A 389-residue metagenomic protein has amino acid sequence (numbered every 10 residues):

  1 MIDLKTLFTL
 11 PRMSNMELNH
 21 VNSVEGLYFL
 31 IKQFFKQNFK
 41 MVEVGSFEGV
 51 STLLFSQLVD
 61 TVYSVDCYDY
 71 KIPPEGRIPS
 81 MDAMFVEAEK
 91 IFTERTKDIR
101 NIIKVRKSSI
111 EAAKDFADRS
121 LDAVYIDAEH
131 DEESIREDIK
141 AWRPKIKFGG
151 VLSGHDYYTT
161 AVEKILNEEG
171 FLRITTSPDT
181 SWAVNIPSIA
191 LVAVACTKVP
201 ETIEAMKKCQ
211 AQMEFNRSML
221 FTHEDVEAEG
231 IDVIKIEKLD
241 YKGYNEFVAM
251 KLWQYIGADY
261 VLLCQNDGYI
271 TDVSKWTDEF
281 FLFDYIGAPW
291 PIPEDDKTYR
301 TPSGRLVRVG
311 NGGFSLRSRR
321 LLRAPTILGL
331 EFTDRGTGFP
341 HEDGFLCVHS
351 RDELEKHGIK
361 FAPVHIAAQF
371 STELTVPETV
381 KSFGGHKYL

Functional and structural regions predicted by a protein language model:
M1-F35: Class I SAM-dependent methyltransferase Rossmann-like catalytic core, especially the SAM/SAH-binding loop
E25-N185: S-adenosylmethionine/decaboxylated-SAM
K40-S46, L53-Q57, I186-Y260: N-terminal anchoring/stem segment of glycosyltransferases
E111, Y260, R320-L321: Short, well-ordered alpha-helical scaffold segment located in the soluble/lumenal catalytic or ligand-binding core
A123-I126, A258-Y269: Short beta-strand-to-loop acidic/aromatic patch adjacent to the donor-nucleotide binding site
T180-S181, V307-L389: Catalytic core and acceptor-binding pocket of nucleotide-sugar-dependent glycosyltransferases
Y269-P302: Conserved donor-nucleotide/metal-binding helix-loop-beta segment in metal-dependent transferases, i.e., the alpha-helix
